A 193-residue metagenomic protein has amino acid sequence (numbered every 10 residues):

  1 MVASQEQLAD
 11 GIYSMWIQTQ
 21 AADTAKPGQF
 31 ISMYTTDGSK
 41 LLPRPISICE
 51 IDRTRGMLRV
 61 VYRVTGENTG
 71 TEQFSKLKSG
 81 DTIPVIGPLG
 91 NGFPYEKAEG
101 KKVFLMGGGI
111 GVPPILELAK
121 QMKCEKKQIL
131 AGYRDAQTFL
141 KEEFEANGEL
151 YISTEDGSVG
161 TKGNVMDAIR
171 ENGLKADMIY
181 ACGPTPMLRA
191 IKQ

Functional and structural regions predicted by a protein language model:
M1-S79: Ferredoxin-reductase
T69-Q193: FNR/FR-type flavoprotein reductase catalytic core
